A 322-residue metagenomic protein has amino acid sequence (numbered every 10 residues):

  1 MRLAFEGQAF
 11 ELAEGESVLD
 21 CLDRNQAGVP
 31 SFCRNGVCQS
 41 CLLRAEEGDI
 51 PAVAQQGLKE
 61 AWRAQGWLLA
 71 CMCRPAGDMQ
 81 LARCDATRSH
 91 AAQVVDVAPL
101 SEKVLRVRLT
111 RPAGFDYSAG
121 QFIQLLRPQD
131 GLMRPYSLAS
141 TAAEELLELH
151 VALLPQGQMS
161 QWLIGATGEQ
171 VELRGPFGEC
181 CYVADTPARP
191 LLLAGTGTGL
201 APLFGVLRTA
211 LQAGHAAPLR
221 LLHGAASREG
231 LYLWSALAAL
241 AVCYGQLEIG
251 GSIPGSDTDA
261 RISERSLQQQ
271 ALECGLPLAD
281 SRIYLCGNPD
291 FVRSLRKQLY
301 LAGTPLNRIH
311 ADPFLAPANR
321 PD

Functional and structural regions predicted by a protein language model:
M1-L3, A9, L68-C73, A82-T110: Short N-terminal strand-loop motif that marks the start of NAD(P)H/FAD-dependent oxidoreductase cofactor-binding domains
M1-M79, L222-D322: Reductase modules of NAD(P)H-dependent flavoproteins
L3, L81-C84, I123-P128, E169-G175: Short conserved beta-strand and strand-loop elements enriched in small hydrophobics with frequent Asp/Gly
S89-E169, A225-A226, I253-G255: Ferredoxin-reductase
G120, G199, N288: Short, conserved phosphate/pyrophosphate- and ester-handling motifs at nucleotide-, phospho-/glycolipid
P176-T186: A short, basic/flexible loop-to-alpha-helix module at the beginning of a structural domain
P190-A194, Y284: Conserved beta-strand elements of the Class I
P202-Q212: Histidine-anchored nucleotide/phosphate-binding helix
